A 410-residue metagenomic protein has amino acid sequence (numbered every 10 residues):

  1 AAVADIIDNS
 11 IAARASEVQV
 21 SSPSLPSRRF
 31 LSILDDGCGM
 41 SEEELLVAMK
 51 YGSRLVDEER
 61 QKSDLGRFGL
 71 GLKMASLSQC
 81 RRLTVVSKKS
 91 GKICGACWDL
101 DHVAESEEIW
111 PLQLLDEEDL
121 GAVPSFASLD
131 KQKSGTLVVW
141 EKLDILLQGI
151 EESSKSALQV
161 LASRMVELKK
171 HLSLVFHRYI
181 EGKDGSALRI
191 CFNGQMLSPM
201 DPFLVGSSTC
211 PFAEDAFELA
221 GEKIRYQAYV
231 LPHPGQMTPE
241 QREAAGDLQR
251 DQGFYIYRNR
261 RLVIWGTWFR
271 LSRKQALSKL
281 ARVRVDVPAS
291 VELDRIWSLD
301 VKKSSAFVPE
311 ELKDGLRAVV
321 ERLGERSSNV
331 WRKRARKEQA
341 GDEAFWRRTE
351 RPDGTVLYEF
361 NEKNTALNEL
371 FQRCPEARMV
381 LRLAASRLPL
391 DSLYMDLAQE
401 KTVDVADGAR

Functional and structural regions predicted by a protein language model:
A1-D5: Conserved short strand/loop->alpha-helix "switch" segment adjacent to the catalytic nucleotide/phosphoryl-transfer site
S10-I11, S21-P23, D64, A127-D130 (+3 more regions): Replace "in large, NTP-powered and nucleic-acid-processing enzymes" with "in large, NTP-powered factors and other
I11-R60, T84: Conserved beta-strand-loop-beta-strand hairpin that lines the nucleotide-binding pocket of ATP/GTP-utilizing enzymes
P26, G39, R82, K89-K92 (+3 more regions): Conserved nucleotide-binding/hydrolysis micro-motifs of P-loop NTPases
E58-I180, S186-F192: GHKL-type ATPase core
R164, L168, P199-R410: Charged regulatory segments coupled to nucleotide-binding catalytic modules in large multidomain enzymes
L188-S198, P202: Short, structured protein-protein interaction patches enriched in aromatics and acidic/basic residues, typified by
